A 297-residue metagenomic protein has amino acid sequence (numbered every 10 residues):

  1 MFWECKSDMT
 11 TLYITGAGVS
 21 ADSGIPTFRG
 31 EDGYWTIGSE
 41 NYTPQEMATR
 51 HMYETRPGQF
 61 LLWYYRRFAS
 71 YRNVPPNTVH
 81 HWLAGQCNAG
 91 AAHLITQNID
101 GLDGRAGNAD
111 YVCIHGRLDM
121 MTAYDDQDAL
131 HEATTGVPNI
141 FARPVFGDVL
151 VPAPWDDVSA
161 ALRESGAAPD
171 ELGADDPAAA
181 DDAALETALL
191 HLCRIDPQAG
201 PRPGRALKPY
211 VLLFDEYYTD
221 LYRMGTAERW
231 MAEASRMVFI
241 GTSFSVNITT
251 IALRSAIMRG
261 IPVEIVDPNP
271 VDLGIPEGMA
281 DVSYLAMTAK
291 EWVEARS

Functional and structural regions predicted by a protein language model:
M1-S297: Conserved catalytic alpha/beta core of Sir2/sirtuin-type deacylases, generalized to analogous enzyme cores that bind
